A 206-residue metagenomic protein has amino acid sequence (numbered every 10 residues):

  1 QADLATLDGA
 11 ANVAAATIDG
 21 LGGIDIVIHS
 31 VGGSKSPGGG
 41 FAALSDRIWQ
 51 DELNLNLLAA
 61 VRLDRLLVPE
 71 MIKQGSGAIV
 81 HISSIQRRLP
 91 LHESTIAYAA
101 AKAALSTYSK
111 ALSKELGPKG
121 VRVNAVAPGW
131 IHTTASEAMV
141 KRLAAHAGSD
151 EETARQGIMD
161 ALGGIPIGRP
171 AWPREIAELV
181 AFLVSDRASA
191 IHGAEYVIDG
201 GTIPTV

Functional and structural regions predicted by a protein language model:
A2-N12, D46, R174: The beta1-alpha1 cofactor-binding region of Rossmann-like NAD(H)/NADP(H)-dependent oxidoreductases
P37-F41, S45-L53, A161: Substrate-binding pocket helix/loop in short-chain dehydrogenase/reductase
G38, L89, R169, V180-A181 (+1 more regions): Short C-terminal tail/terminal secondary-structure segment of NAD(P)H-dependent dehydrogenase/reductase domains
P69, K114-E115, S189: Alpha-helical segment proximal to the catalytic Tyr-Lys
V80-A104, S109-P118, W130-I131: Catalytic loop of short-chain dehydrogenase/reductase
G117, R122, I191-G193: Short, small/polar-rich loop/turn modules that mediate ligand/substrate recognition or access, typified
T153, G164-I176: A conserved structural motif in NAD(P)-dependent oxidoreductases
